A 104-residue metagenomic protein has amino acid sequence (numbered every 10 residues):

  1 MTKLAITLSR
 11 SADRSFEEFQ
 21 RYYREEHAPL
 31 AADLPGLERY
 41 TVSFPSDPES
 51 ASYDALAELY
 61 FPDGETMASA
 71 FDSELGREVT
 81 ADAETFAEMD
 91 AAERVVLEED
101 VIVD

Functional and structural regions predicted by a protein language model:
M1-D104: Macromolecular interaction modules
